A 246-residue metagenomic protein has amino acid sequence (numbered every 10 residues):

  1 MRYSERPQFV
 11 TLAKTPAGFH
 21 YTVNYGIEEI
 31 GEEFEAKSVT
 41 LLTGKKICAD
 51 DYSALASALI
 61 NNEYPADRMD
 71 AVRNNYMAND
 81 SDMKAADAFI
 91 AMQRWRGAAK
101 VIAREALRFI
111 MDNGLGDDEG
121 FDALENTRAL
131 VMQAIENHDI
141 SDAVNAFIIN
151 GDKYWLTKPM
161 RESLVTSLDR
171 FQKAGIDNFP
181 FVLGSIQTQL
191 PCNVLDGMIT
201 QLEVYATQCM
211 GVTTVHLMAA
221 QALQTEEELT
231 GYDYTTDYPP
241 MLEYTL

Functional and structural regions predicted by a protein language model:
M1-L246: A preference for well-ordered globular domain cores that mediate specific macromolecular interactions or catalysis
